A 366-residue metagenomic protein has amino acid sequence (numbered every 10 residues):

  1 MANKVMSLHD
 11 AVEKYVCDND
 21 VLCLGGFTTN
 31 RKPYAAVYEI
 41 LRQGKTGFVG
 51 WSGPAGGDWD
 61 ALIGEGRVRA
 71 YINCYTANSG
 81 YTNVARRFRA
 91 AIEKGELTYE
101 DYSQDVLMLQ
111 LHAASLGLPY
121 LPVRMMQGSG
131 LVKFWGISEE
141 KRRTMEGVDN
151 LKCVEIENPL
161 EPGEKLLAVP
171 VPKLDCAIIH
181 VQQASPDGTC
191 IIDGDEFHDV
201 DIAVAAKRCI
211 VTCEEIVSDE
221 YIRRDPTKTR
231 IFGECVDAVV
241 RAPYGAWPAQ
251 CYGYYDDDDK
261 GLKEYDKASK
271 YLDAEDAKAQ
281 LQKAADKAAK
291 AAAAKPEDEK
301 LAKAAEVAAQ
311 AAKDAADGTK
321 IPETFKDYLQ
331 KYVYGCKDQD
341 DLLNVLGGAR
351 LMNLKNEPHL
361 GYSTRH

Functional and structural regions predicted by a protein language model:
M1-K290, K313-H366: Conserved alpha/beta enzyme-core scaffold
K290-K303: Charged, low-complexity interaction regions
A305-A312: Short amphipathic alpha-helical coiled-coil/interface segments
